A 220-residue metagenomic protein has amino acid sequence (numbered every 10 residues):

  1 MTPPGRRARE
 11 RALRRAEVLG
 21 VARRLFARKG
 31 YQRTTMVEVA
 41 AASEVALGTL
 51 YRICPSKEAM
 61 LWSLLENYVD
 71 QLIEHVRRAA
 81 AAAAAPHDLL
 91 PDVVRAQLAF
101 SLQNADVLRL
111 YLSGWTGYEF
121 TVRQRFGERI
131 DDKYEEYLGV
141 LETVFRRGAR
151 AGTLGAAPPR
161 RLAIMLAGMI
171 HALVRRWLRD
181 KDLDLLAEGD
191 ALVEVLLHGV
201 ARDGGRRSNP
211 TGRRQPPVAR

Functional and structural regions predicted by a protein language model:
M1-T2, A99-F100, E135, G139-A151 (+1 more regions): C-terminal peripheral helix-coil segments that are non-catalytic and often amphipathic
R11, L19, L61, L65 (+6 more regions): Amphipathic, non-transmembrane alpha-helical scaffold segments
E17, V21, L25-A59, S63: Helix-turn-helix
S63, R77-D106, L162-L166, N209-R214: Hydrophobic alpha-helical connector segments
D70-I73, R77, V122-A151, R160-I164 (+1 more regions): Amphipathic alpha-helical packing segments from all-alpha helical-bundle domains
A79, A83, Y111-E119, W177: Secondary-structure edge/capping motif, primarily at the C-terminal ends of alpha-helices and the immediately following
L102-R125: Amphipathic alpha-helical segments used for helix-helix packing
R109-L112, A156-A157, G205-N209: Short, hydrophobic secondary-structure boundary micro-motifs
